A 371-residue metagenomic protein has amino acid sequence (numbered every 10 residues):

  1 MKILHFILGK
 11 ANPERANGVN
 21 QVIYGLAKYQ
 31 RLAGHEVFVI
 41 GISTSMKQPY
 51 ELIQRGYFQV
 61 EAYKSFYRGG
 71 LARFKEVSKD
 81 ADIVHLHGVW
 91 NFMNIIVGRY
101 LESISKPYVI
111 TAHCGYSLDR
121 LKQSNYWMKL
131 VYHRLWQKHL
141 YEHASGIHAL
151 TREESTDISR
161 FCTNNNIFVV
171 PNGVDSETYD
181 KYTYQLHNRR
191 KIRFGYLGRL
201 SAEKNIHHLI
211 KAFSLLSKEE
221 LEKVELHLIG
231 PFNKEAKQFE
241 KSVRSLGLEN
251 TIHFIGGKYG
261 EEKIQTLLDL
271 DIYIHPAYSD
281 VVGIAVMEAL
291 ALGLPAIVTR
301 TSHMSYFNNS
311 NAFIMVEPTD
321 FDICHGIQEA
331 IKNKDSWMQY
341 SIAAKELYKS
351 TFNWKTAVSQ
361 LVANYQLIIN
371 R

Functional and structural regions predicted by a protein language model:
K2, F6-N17, Q21-R68, P231-F232: N-terminal strand-loop element at the rim of the active site of nucleotide-sugar-dependent glycosyltransferases
L4, H148, L186-K204, I210-F213 (+1 more regions): Conserved donor-binding/catalytic core segment of Leloir-type glycosyltransferases
V89, Y278: Aromatic "clamp/platform" in nucleotide-sugar-dependent glycosyltransferases that forms part of the donor/acceptor
S103, Y116, K129-G146: Membrane-proximal helix-turn-helix segments that form the acceptor-binding/catalytic region of lipid-linked
E153, G173: Carbohydrate-associated surface elements
Q238-K258: Nucleotide-activated donor-binding/catalytic signature segment of Leloir-type glycosyltransferases, i.e., the conserved
P295-V298: Short hydrophobic beta-strand element within catalytic cores of glycosyltransferases and related nucleotide-activated
F313-F321, E329-K334: Conserved acidic donor-binding segment of nucleotide-sugar-dependent glycosyltransferases
